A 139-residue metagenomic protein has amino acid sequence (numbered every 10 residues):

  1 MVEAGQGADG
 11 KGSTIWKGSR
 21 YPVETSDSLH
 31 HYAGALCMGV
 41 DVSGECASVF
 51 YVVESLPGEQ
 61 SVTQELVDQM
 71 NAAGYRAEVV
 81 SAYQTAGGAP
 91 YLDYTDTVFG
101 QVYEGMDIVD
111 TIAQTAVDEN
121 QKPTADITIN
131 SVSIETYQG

Functional and structural regions predicted by a protein language model:
M1-G139: Cyclophilin-like peptidyl-prolyl cis-trans isomerases
